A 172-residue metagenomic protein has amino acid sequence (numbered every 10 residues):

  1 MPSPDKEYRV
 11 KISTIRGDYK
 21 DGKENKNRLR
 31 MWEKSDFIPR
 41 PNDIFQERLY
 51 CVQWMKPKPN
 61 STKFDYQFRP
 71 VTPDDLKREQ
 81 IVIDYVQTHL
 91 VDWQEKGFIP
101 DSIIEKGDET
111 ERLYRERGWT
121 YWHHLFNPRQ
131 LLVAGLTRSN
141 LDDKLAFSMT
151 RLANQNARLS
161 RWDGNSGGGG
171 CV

Functional and structural regions predicted by a protein language model:
M1-V172: Nucleic-acid modification enzymes, centered on SAM-dependent nucleic-acid methyltransferases
